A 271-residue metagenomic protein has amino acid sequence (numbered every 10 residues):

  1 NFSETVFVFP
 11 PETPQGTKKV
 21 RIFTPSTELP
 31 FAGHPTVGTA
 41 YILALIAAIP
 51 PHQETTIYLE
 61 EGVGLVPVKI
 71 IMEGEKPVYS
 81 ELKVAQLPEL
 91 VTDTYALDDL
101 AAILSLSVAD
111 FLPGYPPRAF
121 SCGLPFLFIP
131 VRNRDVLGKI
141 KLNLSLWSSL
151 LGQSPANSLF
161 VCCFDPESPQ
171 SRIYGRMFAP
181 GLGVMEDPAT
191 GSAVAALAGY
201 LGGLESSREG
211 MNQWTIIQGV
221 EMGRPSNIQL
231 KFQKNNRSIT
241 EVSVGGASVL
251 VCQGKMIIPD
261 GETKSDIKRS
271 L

Functional and structural regions predicted by a protein language model:
N1-A32, V37-L271: Active-site proximal loop and beta-alpha junction motif in alpha/beta enzyme cores
